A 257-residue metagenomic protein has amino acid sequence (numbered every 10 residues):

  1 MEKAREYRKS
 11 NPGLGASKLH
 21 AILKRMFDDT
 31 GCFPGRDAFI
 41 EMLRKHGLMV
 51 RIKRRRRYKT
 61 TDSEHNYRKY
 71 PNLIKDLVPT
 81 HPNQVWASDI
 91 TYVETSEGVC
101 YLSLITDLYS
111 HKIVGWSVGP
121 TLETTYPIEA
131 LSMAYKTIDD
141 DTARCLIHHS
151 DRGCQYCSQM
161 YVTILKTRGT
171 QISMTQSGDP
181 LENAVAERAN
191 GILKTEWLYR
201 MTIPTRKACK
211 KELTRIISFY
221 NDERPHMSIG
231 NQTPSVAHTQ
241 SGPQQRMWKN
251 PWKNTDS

Functional and structural regions predicted by a protein language model:
M1-P82, D179, T233-Q245: Basic, flexible linker segments flanking DNA-binding modules in nucleic acid-interacting mobile-element proteins
A4, L19, F39, L43 (+13 more regions): Mobile genetic element proteins and their domesticated derivatives, centered on retroelements and DNA transposons
N11-G13, V78-T80, T95-S96, D151-R152 (+2 more regions): Conserved, non-catalytic sequence blocks in retroelement Pol enzymes and Pol-derived host proteins
G31-F33, D141-R144: Short helix-terminating capping/connector loops at secondary-structure junctions
T60-T61, S150-R152, S158-V162, I172-K194 (+2 more regions): RNase H-like two-metal-ion nuclease catalytic core shared by retroviral integrases and related mobile-element nucleases
P79-V114, P120-T121, T125: An active-site-proximal beta-strand-loop segment
G98, S117-D141, C157: Active-site beta-loop-alpha junctions of metal-dependent nucleic acid enzymes, especially the RNase H-like/DDE
K166-T170, I192-S257: C-terminal domain-tail junction helix/linker
